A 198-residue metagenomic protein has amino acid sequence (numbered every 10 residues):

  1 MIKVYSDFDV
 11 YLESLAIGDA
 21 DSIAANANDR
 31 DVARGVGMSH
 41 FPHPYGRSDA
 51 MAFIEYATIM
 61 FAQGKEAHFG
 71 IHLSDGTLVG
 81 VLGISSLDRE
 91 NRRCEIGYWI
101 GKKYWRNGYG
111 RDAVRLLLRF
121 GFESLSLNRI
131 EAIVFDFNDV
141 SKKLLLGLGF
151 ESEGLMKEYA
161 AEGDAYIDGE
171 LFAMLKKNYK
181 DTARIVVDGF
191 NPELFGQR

Functional and structural regions predicted by a protein language model:
M1-D31, H68, L73-R198: Acyl-donor (CoA/ACP) binding surface of acyl/acetyltransferases
A27, V36, F61-A62: Hydrophobic residues in alpha-helical segments
A33-Y56: Conserved GNAT-fold acetyl-CoA-binding loop/helix
E55-G70: A short helix-loop-beta-strand connector motif used in the catalytic cores of GNAT acetyltransferases and, in some
